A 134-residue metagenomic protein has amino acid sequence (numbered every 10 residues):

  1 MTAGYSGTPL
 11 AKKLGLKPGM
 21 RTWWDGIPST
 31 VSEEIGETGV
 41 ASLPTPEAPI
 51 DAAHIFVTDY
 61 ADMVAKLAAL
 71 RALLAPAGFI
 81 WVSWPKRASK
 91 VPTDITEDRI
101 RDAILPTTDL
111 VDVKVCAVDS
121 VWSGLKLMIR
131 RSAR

Functional and structural regions predicted by a protein language model:
M1-E37: N-terminal, charge-rich interaction modules
G39-I50: Short acidic low-complexity segments
H54-M63: Short, glycine-rich nucleotide/cofactor-binding loops
T58, P85-R87, V118, R130: Beta-hairpin (beta-strand-turn-beta-strand) motif
V64-I95: Mid-chain, well-packed structural core segment of small domains
D94-C116: Conserved Class I S-adenosyl-L-methionine
T108-R134: Class I S-adenosyl-L-methionine
